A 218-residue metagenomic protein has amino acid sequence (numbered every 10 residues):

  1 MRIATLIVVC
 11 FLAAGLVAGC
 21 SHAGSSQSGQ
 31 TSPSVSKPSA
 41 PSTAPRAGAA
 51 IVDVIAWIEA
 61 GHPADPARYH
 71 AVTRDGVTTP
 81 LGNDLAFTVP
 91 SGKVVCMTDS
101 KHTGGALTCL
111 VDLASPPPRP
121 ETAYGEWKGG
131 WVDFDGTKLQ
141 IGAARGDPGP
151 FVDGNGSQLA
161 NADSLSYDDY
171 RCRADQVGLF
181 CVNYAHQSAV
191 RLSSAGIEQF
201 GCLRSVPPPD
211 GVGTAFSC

Functional and structural regions predicted by a protein language model:
M1-V8: Bacterial N-terminal signal peptides that target proteins for export
V8-L12, C20-V52: Short, low-complexity, disordered segments immediately C-terminal to signal peptides in bacterial exported proteins
A40-V77, A106-Q158, A195-C218: A low-complexity, Ser/Thr/Gly/Pro-enriched, surface-exposed linker/loop concept that marks segments flanking
A47, A56, G82-S91, A162-R173: Extracellular glycan-recognition/adhesion modules and their associated mucin-like linkers
P90-G105, Y167-H186: Extracellular/lumenal glycan-associated surfaces
G146-F180: Acidic, glycine-rich flexible loop segments
